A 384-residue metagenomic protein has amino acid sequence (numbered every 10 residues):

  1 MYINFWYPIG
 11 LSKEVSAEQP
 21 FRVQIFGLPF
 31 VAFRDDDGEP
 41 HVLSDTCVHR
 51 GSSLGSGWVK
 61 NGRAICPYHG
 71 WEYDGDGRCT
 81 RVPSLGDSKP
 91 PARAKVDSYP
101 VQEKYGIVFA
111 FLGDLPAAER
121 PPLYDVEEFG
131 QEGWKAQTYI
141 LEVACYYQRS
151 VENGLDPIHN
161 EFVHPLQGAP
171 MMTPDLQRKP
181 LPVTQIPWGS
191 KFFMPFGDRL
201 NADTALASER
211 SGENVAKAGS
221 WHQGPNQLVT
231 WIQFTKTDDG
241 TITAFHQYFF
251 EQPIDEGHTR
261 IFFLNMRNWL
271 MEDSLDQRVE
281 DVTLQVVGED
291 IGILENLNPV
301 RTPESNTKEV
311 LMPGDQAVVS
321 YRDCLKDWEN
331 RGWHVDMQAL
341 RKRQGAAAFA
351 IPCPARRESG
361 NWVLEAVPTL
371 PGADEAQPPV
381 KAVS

Functional and structural regions predicted by a protein language model:
M1-F5: Hydrophobic, proline/glycine-rich low-complexity stretches
P8-K135, A350-S384: Rieske [2Fe-2S] iron-sulfur-binding domain
E39, A118-S384: C-terminal catalytic domain of Rieske-type non-heme iron oxygenases
